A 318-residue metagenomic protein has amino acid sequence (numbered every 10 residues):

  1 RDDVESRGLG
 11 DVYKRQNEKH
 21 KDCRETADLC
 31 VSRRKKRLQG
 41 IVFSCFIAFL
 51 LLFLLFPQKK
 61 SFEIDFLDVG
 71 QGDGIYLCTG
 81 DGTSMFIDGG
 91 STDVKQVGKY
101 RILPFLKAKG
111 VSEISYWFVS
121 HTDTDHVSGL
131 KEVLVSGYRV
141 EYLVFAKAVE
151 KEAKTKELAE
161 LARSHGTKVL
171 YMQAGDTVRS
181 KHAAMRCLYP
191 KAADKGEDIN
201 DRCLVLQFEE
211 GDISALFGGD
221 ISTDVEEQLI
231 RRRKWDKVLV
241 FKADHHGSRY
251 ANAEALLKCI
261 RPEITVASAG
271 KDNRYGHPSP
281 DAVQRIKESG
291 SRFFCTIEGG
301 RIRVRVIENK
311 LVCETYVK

Functional and structural regions predicted by a protein language model:
R1, R7, D11-K318: Non-globular, low-confidence helical/coil segments that flank catalytic cores
